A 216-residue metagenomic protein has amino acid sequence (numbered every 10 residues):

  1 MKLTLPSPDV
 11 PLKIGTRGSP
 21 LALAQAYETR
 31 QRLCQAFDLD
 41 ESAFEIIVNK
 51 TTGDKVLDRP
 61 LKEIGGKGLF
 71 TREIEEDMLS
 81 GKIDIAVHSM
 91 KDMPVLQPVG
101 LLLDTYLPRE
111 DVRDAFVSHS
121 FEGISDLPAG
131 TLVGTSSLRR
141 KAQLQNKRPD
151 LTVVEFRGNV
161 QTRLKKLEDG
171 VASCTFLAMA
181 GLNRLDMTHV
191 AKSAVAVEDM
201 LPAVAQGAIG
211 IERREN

Functional and structural regions predicted by a protein language model:
M1-N216: Domain-level signature for soluble enzymes in the chorismate/prephenate branch of the shikimate pathway
